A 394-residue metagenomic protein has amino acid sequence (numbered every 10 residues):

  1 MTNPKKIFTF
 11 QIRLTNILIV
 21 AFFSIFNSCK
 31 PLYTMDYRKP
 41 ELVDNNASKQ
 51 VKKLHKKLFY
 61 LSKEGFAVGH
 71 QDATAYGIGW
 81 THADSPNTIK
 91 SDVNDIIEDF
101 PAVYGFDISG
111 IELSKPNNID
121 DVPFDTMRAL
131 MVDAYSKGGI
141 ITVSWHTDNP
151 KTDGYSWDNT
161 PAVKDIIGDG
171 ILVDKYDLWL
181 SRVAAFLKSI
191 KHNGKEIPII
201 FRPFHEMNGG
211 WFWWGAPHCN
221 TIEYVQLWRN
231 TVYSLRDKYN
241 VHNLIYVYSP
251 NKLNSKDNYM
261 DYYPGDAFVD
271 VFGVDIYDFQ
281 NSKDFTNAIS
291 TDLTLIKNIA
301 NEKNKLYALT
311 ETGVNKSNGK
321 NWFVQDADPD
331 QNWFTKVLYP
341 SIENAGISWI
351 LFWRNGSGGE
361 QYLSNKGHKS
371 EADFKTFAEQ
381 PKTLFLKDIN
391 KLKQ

Functional and structural regions predicted by a protein language model:
M1-F10: N-terminal secretory signal peptides that target proteins for export/translocation
N27-S28: C-terminal motif of bacterial Sec signal peptides marking the signal peptidase cleavage site
L32-V103, N118-D120, N390-K393: N-terminal module-boundary/linker segments of secreted carbohydrate-active enzymes
G69-D72, L306-Q394: Substrate-binding cleft of secreted/luminal carbohydrate-active enzymes
T81-V93, D125-A129, V183-A185, P250-Y263 (+2 more regions): Alpha-helical scaffolding within the catalytic cores of extracellular/periplasmic polymer-degrading hydrolases
S109, L113-D237, V241: Substrate-binding cleft of extracellular glycoside hydrolase catalytic domains
R202-P203, V232, R236-D257, K305-S317 (+1 more regions): Aromatic-lined carbohydrate-recognition surfaces of secreted/lumenal glycan-active proteins
Y262-G319, D373, A378-E379, T383-D388: Glycoside hydrolase catalytic-domain groove-lining segments
